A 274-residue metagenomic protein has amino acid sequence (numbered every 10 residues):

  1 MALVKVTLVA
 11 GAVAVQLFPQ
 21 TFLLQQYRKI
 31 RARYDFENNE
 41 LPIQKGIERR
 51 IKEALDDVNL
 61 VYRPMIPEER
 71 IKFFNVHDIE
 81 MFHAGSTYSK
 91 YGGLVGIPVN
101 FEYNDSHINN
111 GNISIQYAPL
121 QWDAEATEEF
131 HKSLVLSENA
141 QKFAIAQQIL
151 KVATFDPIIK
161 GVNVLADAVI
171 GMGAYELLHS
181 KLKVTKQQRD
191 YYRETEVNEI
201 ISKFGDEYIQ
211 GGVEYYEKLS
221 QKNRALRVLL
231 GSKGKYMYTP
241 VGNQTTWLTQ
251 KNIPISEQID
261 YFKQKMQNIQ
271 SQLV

Functional and structural regions predicted by a protein language model:
M1-P42: N-terminal low-structure segments adjacent to metalloprotease catalytic domains across cellular compartments
V15-Q26, G173-L182, Q188: Short hydrophobic alpha-helical membrane-entry/anchor segments
Q26-I149, A153-F155: Peri-catalytic and regulatory segments of divalent metal-dependent proteins
P42-E68, L177-K233: Short helix/loop segments within enzyme catalytic domains that coordinate or immediately flank catalytic cofactors
V76-Y88, L94, E199-V274: Active-site-proximal gating segments in proteases and membrane effectors
G111-P119, A124-V135, N139-K142, Q148 (+7 more regions): Non-transmembrane interaction and regulatory regions of membrane-associated proteins
S114-I115, V169-G171, L229-S232: Short, charged/polar low-complexity linear motifs in solvent-exposed/disordered segments
F155-L182, Y216-L219: Post-HEXXH active-site segment of zinc metalloproteases
